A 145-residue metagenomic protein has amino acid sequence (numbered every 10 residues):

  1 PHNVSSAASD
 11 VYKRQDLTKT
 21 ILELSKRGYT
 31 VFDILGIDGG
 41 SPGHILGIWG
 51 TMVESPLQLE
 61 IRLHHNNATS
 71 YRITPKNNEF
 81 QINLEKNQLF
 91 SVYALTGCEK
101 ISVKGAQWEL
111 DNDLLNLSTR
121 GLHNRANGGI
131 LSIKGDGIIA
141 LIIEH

Functional and structural regions predicted by a protein language model:
H2-A8, Y12: Single conserved hydrophobic/aromatic residue that forms the stacking wall/gate of nucleotide- or nucleobase-binding
L17-T20, D38-G39, I45, H65-S70: Flexible, surface-exposed loop/linker segments and immediately adjacent secondary-structure boundaries
S25-G28: Non-catalytic positions within long, well-ordered alpha-helices that form the structural scaffold/packing of enzyme
T30-S41: N-terminal glycine-rich phosphate/adenylate-binding segment common to multiple enzyme folds
L35-I37, H64, Y93: Short beta-strand segments
P42-E54: Short Gly/Thr/Asp-enriched flexible loops that form oxyanion-binding sites at enzyme active sites
T51-E85, F90: Class I SAM-dependent methyltransferase SAM-binding "motif I" and its flanking Rossmann-like core
T74-H145: Long, charged alpha-helical interface segments
